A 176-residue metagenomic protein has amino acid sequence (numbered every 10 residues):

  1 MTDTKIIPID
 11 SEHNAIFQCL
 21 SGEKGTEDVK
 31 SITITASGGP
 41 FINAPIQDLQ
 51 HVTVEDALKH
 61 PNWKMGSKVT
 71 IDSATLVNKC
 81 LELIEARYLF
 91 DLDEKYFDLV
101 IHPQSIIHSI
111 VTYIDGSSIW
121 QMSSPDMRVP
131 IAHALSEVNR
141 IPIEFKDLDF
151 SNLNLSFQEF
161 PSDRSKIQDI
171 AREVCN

Functional and structural regions predicted by a protein language model:
M1-N176: Catalytic, metal-anchored helix/loop core of enzyme active sites in primary metabolism
